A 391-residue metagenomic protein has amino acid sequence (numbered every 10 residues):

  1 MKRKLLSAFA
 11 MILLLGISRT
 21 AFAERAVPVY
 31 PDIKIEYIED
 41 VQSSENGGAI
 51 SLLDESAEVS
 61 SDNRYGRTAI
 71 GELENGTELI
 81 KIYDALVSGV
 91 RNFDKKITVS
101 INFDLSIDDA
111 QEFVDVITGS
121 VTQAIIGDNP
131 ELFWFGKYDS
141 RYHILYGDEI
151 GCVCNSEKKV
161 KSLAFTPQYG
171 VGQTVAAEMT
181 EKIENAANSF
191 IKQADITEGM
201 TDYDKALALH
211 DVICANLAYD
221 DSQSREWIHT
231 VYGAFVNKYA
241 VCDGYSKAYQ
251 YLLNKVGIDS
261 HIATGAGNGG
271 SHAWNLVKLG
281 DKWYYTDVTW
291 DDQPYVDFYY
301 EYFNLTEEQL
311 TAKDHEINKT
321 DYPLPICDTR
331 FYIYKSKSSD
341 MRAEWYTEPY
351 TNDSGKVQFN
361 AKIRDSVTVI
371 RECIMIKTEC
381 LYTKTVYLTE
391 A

Functional and structural regions predicted by a protein language model:
R3-A23: Sec-dependent N-terminal signal peptides of Gram-positive bacterial secreted proteins and lipoproteins
E24, G244-A312: Hydrophobic/aromatic-rich core segments of domains that either
E24-M200, T311-A391: N-terminal accessory/pre-domain segments preceding catalytic cores
Q111, G199, F235-Y239, D243: Short, charged/polar micro-motifs that form catalytic or ligand-binding hotspots
V160-F165, G233, N237, K282-V288: Short, well-ordered strand-loop elements centered on a beta-strand within folded domains, enriched for acidic residues
G172-A234: Secondary-structure boundary elements
A206-L209, N237-L253: Active-site nucleophilic cysteine motif
D221-Y232, Y239, S260-G270: Catalytic cysteine-centered active-site loop
